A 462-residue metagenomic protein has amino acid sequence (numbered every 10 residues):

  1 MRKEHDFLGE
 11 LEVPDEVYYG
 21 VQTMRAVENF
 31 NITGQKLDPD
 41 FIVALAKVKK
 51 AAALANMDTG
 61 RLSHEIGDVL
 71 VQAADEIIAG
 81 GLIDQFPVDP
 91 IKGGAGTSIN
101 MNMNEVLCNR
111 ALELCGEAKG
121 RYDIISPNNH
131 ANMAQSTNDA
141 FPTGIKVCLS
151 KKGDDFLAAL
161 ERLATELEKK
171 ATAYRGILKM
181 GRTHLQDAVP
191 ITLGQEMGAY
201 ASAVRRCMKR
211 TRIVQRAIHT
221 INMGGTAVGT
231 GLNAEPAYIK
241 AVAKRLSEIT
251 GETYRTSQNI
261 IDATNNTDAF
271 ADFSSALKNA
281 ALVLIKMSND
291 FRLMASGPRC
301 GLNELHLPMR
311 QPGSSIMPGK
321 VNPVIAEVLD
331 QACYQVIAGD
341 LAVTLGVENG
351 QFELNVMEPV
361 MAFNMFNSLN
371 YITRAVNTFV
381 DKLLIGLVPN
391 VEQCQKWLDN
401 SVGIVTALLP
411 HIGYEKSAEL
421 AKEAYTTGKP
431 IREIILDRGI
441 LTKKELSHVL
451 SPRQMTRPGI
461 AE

Functional and structural regions predicted by a protein language model:
M1-E462: Conserved, well-structured ligand/cofactor-binding cores
